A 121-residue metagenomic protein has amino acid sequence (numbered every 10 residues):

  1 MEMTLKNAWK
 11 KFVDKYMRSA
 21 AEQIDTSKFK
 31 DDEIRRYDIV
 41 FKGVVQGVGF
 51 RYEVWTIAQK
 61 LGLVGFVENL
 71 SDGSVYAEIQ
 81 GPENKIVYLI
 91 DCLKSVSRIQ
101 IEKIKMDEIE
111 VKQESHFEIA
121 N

Functional and structural regions predicted by a protein language model:
M1-N121: Intrinsically disordered, low-complexity, mixed-charge
